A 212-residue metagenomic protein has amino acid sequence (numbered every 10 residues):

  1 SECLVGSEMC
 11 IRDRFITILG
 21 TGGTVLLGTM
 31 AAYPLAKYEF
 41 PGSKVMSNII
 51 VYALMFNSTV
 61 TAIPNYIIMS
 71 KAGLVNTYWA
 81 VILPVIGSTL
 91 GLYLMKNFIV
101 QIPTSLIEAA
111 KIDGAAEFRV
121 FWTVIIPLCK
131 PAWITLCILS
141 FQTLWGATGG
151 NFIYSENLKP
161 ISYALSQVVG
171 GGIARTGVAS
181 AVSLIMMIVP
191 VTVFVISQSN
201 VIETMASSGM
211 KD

Functional and structural regions predicted by a protein language model:
S1, S7-E8, R12-D212: A hydrophobic, multi-pass inner-membrane permease signature
